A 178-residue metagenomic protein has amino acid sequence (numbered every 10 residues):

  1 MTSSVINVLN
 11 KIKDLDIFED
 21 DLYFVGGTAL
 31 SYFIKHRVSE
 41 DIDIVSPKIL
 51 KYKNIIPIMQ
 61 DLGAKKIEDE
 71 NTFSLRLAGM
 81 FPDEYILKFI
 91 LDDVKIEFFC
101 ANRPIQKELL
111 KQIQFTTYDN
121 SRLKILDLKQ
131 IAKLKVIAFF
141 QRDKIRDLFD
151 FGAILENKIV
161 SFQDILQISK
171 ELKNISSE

Functional and structural regions predicted by a protein language model:
M1-E178: Compositionally biased terminal segments of proteins
